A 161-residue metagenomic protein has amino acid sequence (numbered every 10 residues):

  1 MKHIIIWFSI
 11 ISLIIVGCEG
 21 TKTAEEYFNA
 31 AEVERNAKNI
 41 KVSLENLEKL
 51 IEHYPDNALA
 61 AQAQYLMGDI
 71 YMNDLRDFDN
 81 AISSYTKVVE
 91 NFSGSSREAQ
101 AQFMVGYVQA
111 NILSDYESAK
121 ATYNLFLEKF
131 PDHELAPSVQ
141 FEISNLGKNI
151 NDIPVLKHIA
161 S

Functional and structural regions predicted by a protein language model:
I4-W7, I14-S161: Acidic, polar-rich low-complexity tracts and alpha-helical solenoid repeat scaffolds
